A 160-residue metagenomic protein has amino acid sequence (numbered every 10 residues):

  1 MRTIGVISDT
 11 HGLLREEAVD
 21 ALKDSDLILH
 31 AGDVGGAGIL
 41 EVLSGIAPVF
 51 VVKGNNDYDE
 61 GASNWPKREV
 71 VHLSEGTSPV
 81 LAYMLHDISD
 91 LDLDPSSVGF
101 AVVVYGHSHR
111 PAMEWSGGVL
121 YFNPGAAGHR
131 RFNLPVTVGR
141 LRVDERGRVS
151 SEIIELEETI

Functional and structural regions predicted by a protein language model:
M1-V49, D57-K67, L134-T137, I160: N-terminal active-site segment of His-dependent metallophosphoesterases
I4, L27, V80-A82, V102: Structural motif
G5, F50, H72, E152-I154: General small-molecule cofactor/ligand-binding pocket signal
S8-G12, G32-V34, N55-D57, H86-S89 (+2 more regions): Active-site metal-binding loops of divalent metal-dependent hydrolases
F50, L81, I88-E152: Conserved beta-sheet core of the metallophosphoesterase superfamily
F50-D90, S97-G99: Helix-adjacent hinge/juxtasegments
S150-I160: Short, solvent-exposed aromatic-acidic interface loops
